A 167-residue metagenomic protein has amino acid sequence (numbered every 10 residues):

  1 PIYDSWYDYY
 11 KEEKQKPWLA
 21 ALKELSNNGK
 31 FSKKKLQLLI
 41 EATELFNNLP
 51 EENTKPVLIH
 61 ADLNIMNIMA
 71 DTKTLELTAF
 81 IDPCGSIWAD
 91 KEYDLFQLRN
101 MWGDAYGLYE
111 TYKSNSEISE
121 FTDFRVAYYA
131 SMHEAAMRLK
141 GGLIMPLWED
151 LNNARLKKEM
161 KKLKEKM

Functional and structural regions predicted by a protein language model:
P1-A61, T72-K73, S114, R155-L156: An alpha-helical support segment within catalytic cores of ATP-dependent transferases
Y10, F31, I87-D90, I118 (+1 more regions): Pocket-edge positions in alpha/beta enzyme catalytic cores
K14-L19, Q37-I40, T78-G85, G107 (+1 more regions): Short hydrophobic/aromatic-rich motifs at helix boundaries and adjacent loops
W18-A21, K91, S131: N-terminal alpha-helical segment
E52, F96-M167: Helix-rich C-terminal or lid/interface subdomains of diverse kinases
P56-I59, N64-D123: Active-site Asp-x-Gly
